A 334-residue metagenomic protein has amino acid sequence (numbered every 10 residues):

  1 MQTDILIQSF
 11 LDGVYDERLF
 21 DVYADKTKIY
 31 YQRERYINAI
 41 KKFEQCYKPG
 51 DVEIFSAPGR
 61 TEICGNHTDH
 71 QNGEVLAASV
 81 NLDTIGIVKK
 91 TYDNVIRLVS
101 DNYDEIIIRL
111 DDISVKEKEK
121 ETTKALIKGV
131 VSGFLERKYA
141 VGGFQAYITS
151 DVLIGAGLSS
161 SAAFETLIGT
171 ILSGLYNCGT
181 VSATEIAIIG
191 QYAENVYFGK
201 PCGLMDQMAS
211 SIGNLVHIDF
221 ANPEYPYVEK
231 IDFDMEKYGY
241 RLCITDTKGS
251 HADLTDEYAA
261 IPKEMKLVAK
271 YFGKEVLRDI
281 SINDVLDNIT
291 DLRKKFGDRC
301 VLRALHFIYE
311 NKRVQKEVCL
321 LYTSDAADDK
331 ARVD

Functional and structural regions predicted by a protein language model:
M1-R60, I85, K89-K120, H217-S324: C-terminal nucleotide
Q2-E53, P58-V75, R109-D112, E119-D234: Gly/Ser-rich oxyanion-binding loop with an adjacent helix/lid that shapes the negatively charged ligand pocket
E74-D93, I212: Structural signature of FAD isoalloxazine-binding scaffolds in flavoprotein oxidoreductases
S79, E165, P201, S211 (+3 more regions): Active-site-proximal structural scaffolding
L82, G142, A146, G239-R241: Residues at beta-strand starts and edge strands
F164, A209, G249, D328-A331: Short hydrophobic/aromatic residue motifs in ordered secondary structure
Y322-D334: Single conserved hydrophobic/aromatic residue that forms the stacking wall/gate of nucleotide- or nucleobase-binding
